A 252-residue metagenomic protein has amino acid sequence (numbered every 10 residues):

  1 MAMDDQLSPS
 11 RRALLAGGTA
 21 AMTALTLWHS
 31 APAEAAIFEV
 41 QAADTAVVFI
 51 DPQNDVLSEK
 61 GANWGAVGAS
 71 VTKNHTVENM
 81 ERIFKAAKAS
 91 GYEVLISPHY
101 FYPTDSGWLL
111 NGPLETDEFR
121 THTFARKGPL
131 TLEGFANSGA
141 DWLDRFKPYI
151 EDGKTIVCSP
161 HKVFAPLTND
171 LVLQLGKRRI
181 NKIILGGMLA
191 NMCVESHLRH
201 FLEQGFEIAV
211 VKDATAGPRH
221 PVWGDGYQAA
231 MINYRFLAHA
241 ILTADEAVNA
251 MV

Functional and structural regions predicted by a protein language model:
A2-S10, G18, L27, E34-A46 (+5 more regions): Active-site-adjacent betaalpha module
A43, G61-A87, Y92-E93: A short alpha/beta connector and helix-capping loop motif
I50-D51: N-terminal nucleotide-binding beta1-loop-alpha1 segment
Y92-H99, V211: Short beta-strand segments at enzyme active-site cores
Y102-S106: Short catalytic/ligand-binding loop motif for oxyanion handling, primarily in non-cytosolic enzymes, centered on
